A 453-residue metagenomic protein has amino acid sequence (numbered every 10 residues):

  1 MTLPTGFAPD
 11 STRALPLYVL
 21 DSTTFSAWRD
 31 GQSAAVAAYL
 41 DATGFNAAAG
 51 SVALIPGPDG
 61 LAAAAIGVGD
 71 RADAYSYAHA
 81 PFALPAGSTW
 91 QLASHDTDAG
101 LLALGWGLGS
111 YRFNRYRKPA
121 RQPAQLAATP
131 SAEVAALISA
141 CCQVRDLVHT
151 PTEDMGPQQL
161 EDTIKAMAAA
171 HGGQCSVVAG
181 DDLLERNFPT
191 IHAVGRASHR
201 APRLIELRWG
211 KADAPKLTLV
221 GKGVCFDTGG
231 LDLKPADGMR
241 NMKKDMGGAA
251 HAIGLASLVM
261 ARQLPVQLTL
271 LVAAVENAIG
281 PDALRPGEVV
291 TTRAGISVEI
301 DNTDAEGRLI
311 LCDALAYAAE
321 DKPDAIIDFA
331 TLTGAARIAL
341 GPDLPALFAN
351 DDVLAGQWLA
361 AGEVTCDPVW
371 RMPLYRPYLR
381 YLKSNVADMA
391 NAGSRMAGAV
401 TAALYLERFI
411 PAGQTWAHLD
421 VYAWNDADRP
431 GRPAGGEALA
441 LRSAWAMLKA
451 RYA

Functional and structural regions predicted by a protein language model:
M1-G223: Short amphipathic alpha-helical segment within the helicase RecA-like ATPase core that mediates nucleic-acid
E161-A453: A generic structural signal for tightly packed, nonpolar segments enriched in small/aliphatic residues
